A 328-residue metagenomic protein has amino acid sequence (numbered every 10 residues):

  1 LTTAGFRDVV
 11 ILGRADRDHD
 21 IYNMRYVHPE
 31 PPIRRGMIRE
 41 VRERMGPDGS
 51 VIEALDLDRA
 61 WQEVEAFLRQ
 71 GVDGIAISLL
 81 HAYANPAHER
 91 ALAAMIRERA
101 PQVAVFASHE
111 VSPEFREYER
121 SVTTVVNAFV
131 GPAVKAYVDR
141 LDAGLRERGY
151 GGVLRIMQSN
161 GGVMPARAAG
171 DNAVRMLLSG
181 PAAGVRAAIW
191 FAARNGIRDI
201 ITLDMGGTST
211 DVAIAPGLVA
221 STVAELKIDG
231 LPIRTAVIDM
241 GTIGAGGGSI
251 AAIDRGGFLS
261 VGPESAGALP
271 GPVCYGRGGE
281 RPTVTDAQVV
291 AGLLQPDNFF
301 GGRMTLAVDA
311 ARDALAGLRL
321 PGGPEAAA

Functional and structural regions predicted by a protein language model:
L1-A328: N-terminally biased helix-coil "hinge/interface" segments that flank
